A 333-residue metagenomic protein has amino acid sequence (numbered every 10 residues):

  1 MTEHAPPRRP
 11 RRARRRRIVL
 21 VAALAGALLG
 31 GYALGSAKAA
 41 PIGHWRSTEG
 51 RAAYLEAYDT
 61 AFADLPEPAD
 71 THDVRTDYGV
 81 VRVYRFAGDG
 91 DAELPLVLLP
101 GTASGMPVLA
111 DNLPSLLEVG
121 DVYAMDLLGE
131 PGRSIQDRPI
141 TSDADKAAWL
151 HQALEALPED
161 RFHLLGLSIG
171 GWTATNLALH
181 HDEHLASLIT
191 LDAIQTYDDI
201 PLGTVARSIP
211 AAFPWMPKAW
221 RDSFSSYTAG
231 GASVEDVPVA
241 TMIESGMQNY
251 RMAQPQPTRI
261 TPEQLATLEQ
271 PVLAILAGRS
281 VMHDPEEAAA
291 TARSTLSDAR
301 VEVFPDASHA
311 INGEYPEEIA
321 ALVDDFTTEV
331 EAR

Functional and structural regions predicted by a protein language model:
T2-L94, V119-G120, T328-R333: Alpha/beta-hydrolase fold catalytic core
Y54, R82-G132: Conserved HGGG/HGGXW glycine-rich cap/lid loop of the alpha/beta-hydrolase fold
A124-L165: Active-site loop/oxyanion-hole signature of alpha/beta-hydrolase fold enzymes
G166, G170, A174: Gly/Ala-rich beta-loop-alpha elbow adjacent to hydrolase catalytic centers
T175-L179, S187-W215: Flexible "cap/lid" loop of the alpha/beta hydrolase fold
D199-V205, F213-E269: Conserved alpha/beta-hydrolase catalytic His-Asp/Glu region
L273-A307: Conserved loop-alpha-helix segment in the C-terminal half of the alpha/beta-hydrolase fold that carries the catalytic
A299-R333: Catalytic active-site module of serine/aspartate enzymes centered on a nucleophile-bearing elbow/loop
